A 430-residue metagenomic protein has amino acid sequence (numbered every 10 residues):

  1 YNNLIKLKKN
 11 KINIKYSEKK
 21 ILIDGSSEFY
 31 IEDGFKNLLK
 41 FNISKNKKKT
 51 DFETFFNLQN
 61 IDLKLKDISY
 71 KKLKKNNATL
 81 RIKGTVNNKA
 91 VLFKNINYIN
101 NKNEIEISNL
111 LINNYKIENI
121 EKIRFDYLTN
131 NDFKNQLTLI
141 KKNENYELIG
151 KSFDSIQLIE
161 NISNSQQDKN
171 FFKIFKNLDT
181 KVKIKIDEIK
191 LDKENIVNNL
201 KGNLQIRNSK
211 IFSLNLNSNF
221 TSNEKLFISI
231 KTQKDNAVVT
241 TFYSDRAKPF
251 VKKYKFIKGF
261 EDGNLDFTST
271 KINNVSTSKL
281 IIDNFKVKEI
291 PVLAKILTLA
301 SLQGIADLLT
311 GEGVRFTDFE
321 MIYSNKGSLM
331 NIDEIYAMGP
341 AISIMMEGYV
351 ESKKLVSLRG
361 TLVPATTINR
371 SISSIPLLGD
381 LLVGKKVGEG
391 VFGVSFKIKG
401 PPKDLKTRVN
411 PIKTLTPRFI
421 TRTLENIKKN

Functional and structural regions predicted by a protein language model:
Y1-M330, I335, G339-N430: Membrane-proximal interfacial segments on either side of biological membranes
